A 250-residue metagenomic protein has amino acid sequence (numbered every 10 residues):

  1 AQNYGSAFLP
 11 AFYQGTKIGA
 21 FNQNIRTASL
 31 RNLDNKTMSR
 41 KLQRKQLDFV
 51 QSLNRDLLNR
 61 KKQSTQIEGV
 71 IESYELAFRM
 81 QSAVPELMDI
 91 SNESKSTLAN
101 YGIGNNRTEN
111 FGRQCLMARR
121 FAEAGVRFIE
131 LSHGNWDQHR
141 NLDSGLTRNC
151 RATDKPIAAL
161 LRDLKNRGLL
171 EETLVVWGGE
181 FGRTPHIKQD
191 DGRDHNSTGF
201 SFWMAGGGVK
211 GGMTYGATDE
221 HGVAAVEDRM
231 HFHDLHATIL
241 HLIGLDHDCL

Functional and structural regions predicted by a protein language model:
A1-L250: Ligand-binding pockets and gating/stacking loops
